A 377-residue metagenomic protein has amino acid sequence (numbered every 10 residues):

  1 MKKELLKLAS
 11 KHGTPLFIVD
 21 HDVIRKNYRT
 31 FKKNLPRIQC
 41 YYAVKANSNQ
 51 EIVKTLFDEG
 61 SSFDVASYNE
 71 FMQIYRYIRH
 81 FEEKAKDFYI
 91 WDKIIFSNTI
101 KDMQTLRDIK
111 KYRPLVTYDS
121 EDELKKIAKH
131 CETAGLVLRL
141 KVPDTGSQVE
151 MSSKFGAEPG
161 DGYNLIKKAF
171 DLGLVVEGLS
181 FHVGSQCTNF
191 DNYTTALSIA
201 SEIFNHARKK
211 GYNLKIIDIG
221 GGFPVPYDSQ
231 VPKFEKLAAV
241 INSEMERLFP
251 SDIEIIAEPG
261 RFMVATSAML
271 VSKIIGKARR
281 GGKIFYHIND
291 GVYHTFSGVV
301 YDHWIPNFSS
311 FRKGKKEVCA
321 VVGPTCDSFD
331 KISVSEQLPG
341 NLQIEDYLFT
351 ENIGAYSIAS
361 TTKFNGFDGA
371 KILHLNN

Functional and structural regions predicted by a protein language model:
M1-V116, E121-K129, T133, D171 (+5 more regions): A charged N-terminal "starter" segment
V23, A46-S48, N69, I100-D102 (+7 more regions): Active-site-proximal loop/turn and secondary-structure-junction residues that shape catalytic pockets, frequently
I24, K45, S67, I109 (+7 more regions): Conserved, mostly hydrophobic/aromatic
Y42, F63-A66, F96, T117-S120 (+6 more regions): General beta-strand structural signal in soluble alpha/beta enzymes
S97, R139, H182, G220-G222 (+4 more regions): Generic beta-strand/beta-sheet core signal
G135-K141: ATP-grasp fold ATP-binding core
V142-G276, L338, N365: Active-site loop/helix belt of alpha/beta enzymes
V240, D252-N377: Charged (often Lys/Glu-rich) extended helix/loop segments that serve as interaction or gating elements
